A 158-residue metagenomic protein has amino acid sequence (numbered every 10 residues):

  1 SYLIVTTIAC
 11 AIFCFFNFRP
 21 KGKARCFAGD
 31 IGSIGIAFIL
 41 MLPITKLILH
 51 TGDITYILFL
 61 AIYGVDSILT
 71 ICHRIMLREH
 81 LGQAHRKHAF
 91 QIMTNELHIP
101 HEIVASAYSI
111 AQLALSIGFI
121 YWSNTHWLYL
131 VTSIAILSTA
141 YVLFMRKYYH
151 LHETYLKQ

Functional and structural regions predicted by a protein language model:
S1-K157: Alpha-helical transmembrane segments
